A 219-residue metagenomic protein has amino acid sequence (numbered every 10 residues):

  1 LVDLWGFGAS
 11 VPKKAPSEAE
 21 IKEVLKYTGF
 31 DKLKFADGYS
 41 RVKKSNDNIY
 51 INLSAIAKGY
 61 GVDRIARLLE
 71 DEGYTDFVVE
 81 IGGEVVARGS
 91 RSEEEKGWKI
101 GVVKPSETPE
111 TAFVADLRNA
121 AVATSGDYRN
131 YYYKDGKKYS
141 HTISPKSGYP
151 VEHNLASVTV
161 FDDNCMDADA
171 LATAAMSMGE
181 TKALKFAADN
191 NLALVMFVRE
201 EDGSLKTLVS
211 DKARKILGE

Functional and structural regions predicted by a protein language model:
L1-E219: Mature catalytic core of soluble alpha/beta enzymes
